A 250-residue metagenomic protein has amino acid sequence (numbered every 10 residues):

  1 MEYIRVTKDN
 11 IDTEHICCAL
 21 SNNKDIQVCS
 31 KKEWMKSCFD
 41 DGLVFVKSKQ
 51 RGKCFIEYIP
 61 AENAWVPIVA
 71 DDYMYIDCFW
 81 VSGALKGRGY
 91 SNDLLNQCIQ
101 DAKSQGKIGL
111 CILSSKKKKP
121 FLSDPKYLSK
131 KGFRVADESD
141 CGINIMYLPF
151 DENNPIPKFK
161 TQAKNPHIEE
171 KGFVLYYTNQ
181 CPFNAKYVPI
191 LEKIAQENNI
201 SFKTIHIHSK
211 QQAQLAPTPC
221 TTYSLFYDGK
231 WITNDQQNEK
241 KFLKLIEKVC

Functional and structural regions predicted by a protein language model:
M1-R51, T161-A163, K171, P182-F183 (+1 more regions): Short amphipathic alpha-helix that is part of the acyltransferase structural core
R51-E62, Y75, W80: Conserved beta-strand in the GNAT
N63-I76, K86: A conserved beta-turn-beta hairpin within the catalytic core of GNAT-like acetyltransferases that forms part
V81, G87-A102: Conserved acetyl-CoA-binding loop-helix of GNAT-fold acetyltransferases
A102-K119: Conserved GNAT acetyl-CoA-binding A-motif
L113, G132-M146, I232: Conserved catalytic-core motifs of GNAT/GCN5-like acyltransferases
D140-N165: C-terminal "cap" of GNAT-fold acetyltransferases
D228-C250: Non-catalytic, surface beta->alpha helical segment in thiol-disulfide oxidoreductase systems
